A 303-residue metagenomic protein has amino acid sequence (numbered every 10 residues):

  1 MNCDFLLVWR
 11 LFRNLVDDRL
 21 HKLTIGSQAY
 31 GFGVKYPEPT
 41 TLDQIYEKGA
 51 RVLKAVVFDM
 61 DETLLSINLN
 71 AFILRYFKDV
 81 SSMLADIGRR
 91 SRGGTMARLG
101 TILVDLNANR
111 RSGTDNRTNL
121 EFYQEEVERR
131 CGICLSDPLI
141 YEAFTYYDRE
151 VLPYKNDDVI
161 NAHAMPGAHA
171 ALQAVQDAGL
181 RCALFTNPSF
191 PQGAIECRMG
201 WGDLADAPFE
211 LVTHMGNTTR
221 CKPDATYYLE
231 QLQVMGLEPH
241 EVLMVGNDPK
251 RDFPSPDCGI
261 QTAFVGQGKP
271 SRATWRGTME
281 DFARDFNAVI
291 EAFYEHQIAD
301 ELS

Functional and structural regions predicted by a protein language model:
C3, L7-V56, Q173, S189-F190 (+1 more regions): Asp-based, Mg2+/Mn2+-dependent phosphohydrolase catalytic module
Y36, L42-R98: Active-site neighborhood of HAD-like aspartate-dependent phosphohydrolases
L69-F72, Y76, A164, A194-C197 (+1 more regions): Residues at alpha-helix caps and immediate loop-helix transition turns in enzyme cores, especially N- and C-cap
A85-T101, R129-T145, A205-L211, H240: Short, surface-exposed acidic
T101-L152: A metal-dependent, Asp-based hydrolase signature
R117-T118, L152-A183: Short, acidic loop-to-helix structural element flanking the phosphoryl-transfer center in phosphate-processing enzymes
F185-N187: A cross-family glycoside hydrolase active-site/sugar-binding cleft signature
